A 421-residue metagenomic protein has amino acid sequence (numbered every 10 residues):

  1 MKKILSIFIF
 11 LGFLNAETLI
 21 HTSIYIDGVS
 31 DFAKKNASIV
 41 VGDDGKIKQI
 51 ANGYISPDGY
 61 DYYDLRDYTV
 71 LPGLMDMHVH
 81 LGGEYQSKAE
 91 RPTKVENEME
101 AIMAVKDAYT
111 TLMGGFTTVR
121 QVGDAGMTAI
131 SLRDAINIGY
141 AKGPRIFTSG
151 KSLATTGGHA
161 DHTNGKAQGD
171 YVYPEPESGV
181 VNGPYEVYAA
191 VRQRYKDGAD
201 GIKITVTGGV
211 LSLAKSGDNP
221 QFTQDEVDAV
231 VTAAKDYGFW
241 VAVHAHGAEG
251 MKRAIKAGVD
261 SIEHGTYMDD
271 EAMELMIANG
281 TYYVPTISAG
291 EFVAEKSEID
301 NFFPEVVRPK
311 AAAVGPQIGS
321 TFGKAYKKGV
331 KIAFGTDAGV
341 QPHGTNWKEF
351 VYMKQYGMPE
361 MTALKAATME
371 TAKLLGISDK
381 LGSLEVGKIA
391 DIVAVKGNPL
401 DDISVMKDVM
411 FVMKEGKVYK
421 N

Functional and structural regions predicted by a protein language model:
M1-F10, A16-A37, V41-D43, V105-Y109 (+4 more regions): Active-site microenvironment of metallo-dependent hydrolases
V29-L71: Histidine-rich, glycine-flanked metal-binding segment
T69-Y140, T156-T163, D225, E249 (+1 more regions): Metal-associated gating/positioning segment near the N- to mid-region
G83-E100, Y109-L112, T156-E175, V210-T223 (+1 more regions): Active-site gating loops and adjacent loop-to-helix segments of metal-dependent hydrolytic enzymes
Q86-A89, G158, S212-A214, M251-A257 (+5 more regions): Histidine/acidic-residue-rich catalytic or RNA/ligand-binding cores of hydrolases and nuclease-related proteins
A104-A129, K142-S152, A199-S212, W240 (+3 more regions): Divalent metal-dependent hydrolysis catalytic cores, especially in the metallo-beta-lactamase
D134, I138-S152, G217-V243, V284-S288: Alpha-helix-loop-beta-strand connector modules within alpha/beta enzyme cores
D236, N301, E305-V306, V314-N398: His/Asp/Glu-enriched, well-ordered alpha-helical/loop segment that forms or immediately abuts the divalent-metal
